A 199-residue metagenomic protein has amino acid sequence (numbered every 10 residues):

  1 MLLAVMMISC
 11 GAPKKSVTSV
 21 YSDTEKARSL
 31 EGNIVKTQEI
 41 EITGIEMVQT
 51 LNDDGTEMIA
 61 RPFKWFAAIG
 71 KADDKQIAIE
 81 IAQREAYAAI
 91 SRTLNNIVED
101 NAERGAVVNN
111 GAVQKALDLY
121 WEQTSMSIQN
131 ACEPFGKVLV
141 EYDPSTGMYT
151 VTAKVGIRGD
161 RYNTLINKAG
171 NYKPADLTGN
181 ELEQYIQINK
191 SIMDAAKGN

Functional and structural regions predicted by a protein language model:
M1-P13: Sec-dependent bacterial lipoprotein signal peptides
C10-N199: Domain-level marker for long, solvent-exposed, non-transmembrane regions
